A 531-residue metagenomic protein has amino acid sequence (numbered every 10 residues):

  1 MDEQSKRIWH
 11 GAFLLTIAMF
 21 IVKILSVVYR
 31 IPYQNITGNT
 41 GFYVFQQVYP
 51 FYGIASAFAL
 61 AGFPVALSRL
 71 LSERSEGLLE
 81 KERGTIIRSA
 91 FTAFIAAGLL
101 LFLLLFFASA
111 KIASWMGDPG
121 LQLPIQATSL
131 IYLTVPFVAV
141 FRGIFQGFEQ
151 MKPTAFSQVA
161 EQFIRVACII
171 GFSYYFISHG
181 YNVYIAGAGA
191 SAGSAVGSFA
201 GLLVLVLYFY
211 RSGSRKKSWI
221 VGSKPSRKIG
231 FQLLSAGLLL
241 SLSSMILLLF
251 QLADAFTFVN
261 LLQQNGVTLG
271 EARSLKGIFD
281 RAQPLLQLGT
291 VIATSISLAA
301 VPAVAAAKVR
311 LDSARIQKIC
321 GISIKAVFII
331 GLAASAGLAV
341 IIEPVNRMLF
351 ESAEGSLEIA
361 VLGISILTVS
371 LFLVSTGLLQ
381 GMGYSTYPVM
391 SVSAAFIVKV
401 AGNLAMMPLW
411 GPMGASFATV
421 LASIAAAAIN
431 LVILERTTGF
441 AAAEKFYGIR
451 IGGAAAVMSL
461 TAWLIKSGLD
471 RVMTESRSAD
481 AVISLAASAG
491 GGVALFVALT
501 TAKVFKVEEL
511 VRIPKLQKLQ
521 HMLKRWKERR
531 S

Functional and structural regions predicted by a protein language model:
M1-L25, K81, T85, K224-L247 (+2 more regions): N-terminal membrane topogenesis motif
R7-V65, F106, I131, L239-N260: Signature of the first transmembrane helix
Y43-L60, L239, I246, E271-A293 (+1 more regions): Alpha-helical transmembrane segments of polytopic membrane transporters and translocases
E73-F91, L275-G363: Specific pore-lining/lateral-gate transmembrane helices of multi-pass inner-membrane transport and insertion machines
A110-A127, A339-V369, L373: Interfacial segments at transmembrane-helix termini and the short loops linking adjacent helices
P136-S157, I364-A394: Membrane-interface junctions at transmembrane-helix termini in multi-pass inner-membrane proteins
K152, F163-L203, T386, F396-A428 (+3 more regions): Membrane-interface helix-loop junctions in multi-pass transport and translocation proteins
Q263, K466-S531: Membrane-proximal transmembrane or re-entrant/amphipathic helices at the cytosolic face
